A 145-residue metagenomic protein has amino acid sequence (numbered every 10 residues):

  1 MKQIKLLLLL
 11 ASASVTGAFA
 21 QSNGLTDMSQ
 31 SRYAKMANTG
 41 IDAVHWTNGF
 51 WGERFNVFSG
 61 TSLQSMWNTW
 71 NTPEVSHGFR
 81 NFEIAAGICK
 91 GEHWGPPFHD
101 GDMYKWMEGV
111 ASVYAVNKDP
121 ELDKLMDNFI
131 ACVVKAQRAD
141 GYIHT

Functional and structural regions predicted by a protein language model:
M1-S22: Bacterial Sec-dependent N-terminal signal peptides
Q21-T145: Glycan-recognition and catalytic cores of secretory/periplasmic carbohydrate-active enzymes
